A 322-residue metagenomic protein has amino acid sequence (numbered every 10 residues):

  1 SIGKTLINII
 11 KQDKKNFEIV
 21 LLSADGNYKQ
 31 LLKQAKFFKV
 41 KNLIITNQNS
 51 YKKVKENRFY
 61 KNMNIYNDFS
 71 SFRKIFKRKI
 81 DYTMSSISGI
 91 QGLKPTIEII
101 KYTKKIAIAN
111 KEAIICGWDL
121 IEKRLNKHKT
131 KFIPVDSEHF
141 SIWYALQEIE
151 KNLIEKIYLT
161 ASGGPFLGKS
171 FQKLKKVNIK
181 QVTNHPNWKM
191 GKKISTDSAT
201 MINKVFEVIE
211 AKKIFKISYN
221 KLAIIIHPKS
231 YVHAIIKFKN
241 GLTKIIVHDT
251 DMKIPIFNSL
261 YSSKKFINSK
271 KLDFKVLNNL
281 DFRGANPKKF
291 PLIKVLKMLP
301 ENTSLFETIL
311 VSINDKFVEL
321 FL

Functional and structural regions predicted by a protein language model:
S1-L322: Catalytic, metal-anchored helix/loop core of enzyme active sites in primary metabolism
